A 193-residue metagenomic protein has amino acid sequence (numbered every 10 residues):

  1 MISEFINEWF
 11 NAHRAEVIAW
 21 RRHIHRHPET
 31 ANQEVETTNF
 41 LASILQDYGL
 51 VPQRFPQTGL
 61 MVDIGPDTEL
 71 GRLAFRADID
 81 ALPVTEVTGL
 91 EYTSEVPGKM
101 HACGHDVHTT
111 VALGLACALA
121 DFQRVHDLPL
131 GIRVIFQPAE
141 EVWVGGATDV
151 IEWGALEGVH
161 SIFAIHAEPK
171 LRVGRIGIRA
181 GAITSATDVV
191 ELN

Functional and structural regions predicted by a protein language model:
I2-H101, D106, T110-R133: Acidic/His- and Gly-rich active-site-bordering loop/insert found across diverse amide/peptide-bond hydrolases
M61, L82-V84, L90-M100, V107 (+2 more regions): Histidine/acidic-residue-rich, glycine-tolerant segments that coordinate divalent metal ions
